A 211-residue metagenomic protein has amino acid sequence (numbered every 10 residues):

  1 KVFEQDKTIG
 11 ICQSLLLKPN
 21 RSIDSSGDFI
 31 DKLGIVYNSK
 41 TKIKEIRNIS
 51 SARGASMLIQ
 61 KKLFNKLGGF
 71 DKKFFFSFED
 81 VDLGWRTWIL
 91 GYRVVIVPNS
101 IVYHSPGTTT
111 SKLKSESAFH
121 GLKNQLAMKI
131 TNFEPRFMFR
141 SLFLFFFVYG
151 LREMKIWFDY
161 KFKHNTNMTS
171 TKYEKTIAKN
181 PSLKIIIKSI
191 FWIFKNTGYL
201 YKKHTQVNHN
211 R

Functional and structural regions predicted by a protein language model:
K1-I30: Conserved donor NDP-sugar-binding/catalytic core segment of glycosyltransferases
S14-L15, D31-I49, N65: Short, flexible, basic/aromatic active-site loop/helix in glycosyltransferases
I23-S25, K40-K62, V81, S111-K112: A recurrent flexible, glycine/aromatic-enriched loop bordering the glycosyltransferase active site that acts as
S26-K32, K112-S115: Short, hinge-like loop/turn segments at secondary-structure boundaries
R47-I49, L58, I187, F191-T197 (+1 more regions): Glycine-rich phosphate/pyrophosphate-binding loop and adjacent beta-alpha nucleotide/cofactor-binding cores
S50-I101: A short, conserved alpha-helix in the catalytic core of glycosyltransferases
R93-Y199: Active-site-adjacent helix/loop segment of glycosyltransferases that harbors family-specific signature motifs
